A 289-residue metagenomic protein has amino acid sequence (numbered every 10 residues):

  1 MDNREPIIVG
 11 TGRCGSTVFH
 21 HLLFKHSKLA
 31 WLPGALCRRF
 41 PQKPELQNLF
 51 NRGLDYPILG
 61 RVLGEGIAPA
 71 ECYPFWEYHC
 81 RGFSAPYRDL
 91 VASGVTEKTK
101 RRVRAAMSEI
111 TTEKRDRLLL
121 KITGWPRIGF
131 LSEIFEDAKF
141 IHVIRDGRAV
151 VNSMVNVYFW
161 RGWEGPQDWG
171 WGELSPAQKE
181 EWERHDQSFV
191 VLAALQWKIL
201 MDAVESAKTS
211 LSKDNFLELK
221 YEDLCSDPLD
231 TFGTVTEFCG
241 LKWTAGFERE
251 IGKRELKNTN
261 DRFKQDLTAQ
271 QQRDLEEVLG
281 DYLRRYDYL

Functional and structural regions predicted by a protein language model:
M1-I7, Y158, G162-L289: PAPS-dependent sulfotransferases, especially Golgi type II membrane carbohydrate sulfotransferases
P6, A30, K139-H142, L217-L219: Hydrophobic/aromatic beta-strand patches that form the interior of the parallel beta-sheet core in alpha/beta enzyme
G10: The Walker A (P-loop) glycine that initiates the GxxxxGKT/S ATP-binding motif of P-loop NTPases
R13: Walker A (P-loop) phosphate-binding loop of P-loop NTPases
S16, W125-G129, V151, P228: Short, well-ordered alpha-helical microsegments
T17-L29: A conserved segment at the C-terminal end of the G1
G34-L119, Q167-E181: PAPS-dependent sulfation machinery
K121-I122, L131-N156: Conserved phosphate-donor/acceptor-positioning beta-strand/loop module used by diverse small-molecule
